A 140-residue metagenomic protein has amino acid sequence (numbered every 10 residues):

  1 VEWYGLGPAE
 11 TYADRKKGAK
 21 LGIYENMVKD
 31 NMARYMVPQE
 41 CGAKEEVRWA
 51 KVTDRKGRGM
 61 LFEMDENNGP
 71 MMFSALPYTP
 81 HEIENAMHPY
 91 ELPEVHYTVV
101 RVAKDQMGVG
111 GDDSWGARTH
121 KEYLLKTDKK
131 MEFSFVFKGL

Functional and structural regions predicted by a protein language model:
V1-L140: Beta-strand/loop-rich accessory regions of lumenal/periplasmic or secreted enzymes, predominantly carbohydrate-active
